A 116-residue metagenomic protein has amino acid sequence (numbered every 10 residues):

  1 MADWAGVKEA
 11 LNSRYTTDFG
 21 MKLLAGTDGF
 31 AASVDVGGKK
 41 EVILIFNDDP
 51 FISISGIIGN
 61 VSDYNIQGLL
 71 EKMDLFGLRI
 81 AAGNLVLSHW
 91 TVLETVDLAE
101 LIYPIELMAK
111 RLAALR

Functional and structural regions predicted by a protein language model:
M1-G37, E71-I80, N84: Charge-rich, low-complexity N-terminal segments
D3-V7, V61-N65, E100-L107, R111: Short amphipathic alpha-helical segments
F19, N47-D49, H89, L98: Generic hydrophobic segment detector
L23, T27, G59-V61, G68-L70 (+2 more regions): Generic preference for flexible, low-structure residues
T27, A32-Y64: Short, solvent-exposed recognition patches
P50-W90: Short, internal acidic amphipathic alpha-helical interface segments that mediate docking to partner proteins
L78-R116: Well-ordered alpha/beta subsegment
